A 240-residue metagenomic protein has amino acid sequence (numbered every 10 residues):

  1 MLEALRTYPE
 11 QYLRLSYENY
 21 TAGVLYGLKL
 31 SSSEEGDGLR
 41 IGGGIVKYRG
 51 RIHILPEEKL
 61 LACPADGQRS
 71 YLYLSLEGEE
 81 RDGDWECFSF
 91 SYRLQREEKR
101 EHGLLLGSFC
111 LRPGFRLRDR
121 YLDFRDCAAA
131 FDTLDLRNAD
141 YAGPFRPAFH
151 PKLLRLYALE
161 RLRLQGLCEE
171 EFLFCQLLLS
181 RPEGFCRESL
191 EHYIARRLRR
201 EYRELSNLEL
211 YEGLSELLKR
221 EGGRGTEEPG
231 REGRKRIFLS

Functional and structural regions predicted by a protein language model:
M1-E98, H150-S240: Glycine-rich, compositionally biased intrinsically disordered regions
R81-R137: An exposed acidic His-Trp-rich patch
R112, R125-D132, R137-L159, K235: Extended alpha-helical interaction scaffolds
